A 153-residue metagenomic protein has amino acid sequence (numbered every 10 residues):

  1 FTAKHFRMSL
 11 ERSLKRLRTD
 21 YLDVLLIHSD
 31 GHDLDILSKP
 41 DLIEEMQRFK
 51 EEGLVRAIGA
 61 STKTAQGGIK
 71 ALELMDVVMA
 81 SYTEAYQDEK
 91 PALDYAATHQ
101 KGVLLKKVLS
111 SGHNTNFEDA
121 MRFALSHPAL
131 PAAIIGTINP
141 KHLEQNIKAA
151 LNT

Functional and structural regions predicted by a protein language model:
F1-M8: Glycine-rich anion/phosphate-binding loops
T2, S13, S61: Catalytic nucleophile serine of serine hydrolases, specifically the conserved "nucleophile elbow" pentapeptide
R12, R16-L17, E45-R48: Amphipathic alpha-helical segments that form well-ordered structural scaffolds and often line/cohere around active
L14-L34: Active-site groove signature of glycoside hydrolases
S29-T153: Beta/alpha (TIM)-barrel catalytic core signal, keyed to glycine-rich beta->alpha loops juxtaposed to Asp/Glu that bind
